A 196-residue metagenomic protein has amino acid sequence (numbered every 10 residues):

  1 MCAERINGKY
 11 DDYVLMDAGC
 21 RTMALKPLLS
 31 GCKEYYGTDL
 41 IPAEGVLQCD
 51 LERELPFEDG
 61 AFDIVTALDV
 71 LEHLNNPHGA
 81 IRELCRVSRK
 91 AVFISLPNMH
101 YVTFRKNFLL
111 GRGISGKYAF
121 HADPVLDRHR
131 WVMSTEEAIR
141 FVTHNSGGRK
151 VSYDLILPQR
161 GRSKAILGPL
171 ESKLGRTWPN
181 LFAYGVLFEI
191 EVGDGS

Functional and structural regions predicted by a protein language model:
M1-E4, L170: An amphipathic, basic-hydrophobic alpha-helix
A3-F104, A138, V186-V192: Conserved SAM-binding loop
N75-G195: S-adenosyl-L-methionine-dependent methyltransferase catalytic module, highlighting the catalytic core
